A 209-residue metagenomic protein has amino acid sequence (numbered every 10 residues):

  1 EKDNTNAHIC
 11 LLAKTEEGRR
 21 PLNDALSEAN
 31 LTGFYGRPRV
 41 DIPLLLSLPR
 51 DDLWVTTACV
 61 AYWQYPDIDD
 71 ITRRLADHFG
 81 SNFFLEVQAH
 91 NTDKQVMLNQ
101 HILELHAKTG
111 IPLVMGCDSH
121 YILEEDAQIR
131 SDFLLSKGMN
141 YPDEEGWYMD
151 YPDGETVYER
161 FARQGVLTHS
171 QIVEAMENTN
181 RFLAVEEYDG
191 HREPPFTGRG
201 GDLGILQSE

Functional and structural regions predicted by a protein language model:
E1-E209: Phosphodiester-processing cores and adjacent nucleic acid-binding clamps
